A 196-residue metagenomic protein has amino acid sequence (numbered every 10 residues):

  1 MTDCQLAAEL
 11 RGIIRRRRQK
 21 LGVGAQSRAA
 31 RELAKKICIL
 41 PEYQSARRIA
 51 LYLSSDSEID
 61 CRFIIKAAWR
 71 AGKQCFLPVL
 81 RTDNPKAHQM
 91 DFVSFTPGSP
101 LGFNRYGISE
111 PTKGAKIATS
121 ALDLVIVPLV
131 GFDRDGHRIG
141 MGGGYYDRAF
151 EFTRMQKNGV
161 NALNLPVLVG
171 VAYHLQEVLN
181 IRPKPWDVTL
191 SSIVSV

Functional and structural regions predicted by a protein language model:
M1-Q5, E9, R16, P111-A115 (+3 more regions): Surface-exposed, charge/polar-rich loops and edge strands
T2-A121: N-terminal active-site beta-alpha-beta segment that forms phosphate/nucleotide-binding and substrate-recognition loops
D60, Y145, E177: Short phosphate-engaging motifs
R62-W69, Y146-E151, L190: Short amphipathic alpha-helical segments and helix-helix/interface helices
G142: Short polar/charged helix/loop
